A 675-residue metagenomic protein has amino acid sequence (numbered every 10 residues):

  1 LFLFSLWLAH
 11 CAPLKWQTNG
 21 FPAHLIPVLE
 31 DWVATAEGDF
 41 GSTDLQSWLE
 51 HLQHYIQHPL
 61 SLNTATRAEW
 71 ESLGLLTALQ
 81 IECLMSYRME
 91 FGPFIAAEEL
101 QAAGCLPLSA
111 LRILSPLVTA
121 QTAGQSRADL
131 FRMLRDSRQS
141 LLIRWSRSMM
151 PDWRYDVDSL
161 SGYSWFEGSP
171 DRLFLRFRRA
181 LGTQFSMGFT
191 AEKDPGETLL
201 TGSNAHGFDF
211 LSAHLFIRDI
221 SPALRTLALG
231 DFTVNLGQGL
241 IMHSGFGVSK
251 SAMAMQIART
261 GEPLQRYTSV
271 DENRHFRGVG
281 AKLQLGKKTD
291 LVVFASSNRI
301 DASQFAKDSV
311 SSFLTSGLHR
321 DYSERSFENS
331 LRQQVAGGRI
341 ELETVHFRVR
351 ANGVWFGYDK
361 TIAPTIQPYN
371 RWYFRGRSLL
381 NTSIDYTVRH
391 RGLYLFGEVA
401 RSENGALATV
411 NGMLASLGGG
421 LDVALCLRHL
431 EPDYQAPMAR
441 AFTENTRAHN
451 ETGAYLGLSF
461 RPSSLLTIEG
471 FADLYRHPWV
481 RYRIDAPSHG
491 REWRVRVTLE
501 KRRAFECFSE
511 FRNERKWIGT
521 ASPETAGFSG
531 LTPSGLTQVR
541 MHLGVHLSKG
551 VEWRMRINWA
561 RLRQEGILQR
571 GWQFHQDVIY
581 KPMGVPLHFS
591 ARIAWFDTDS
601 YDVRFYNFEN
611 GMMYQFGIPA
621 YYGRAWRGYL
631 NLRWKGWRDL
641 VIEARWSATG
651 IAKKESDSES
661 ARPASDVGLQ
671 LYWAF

Functional and structural regions predicted by a protein language model:
L1-H10: Bacterial N-terminal signal peptides
C11-I217, P222, D231-N235: Compositionally biased linear targeting/interaction segments
T122-Y163, L240-M242, G247-P263, D290-V293 (+9 more regions): Outer-membrane pore/translocation modules
G162-P170, S203-F208, R218, R225-F232 (+5 more regions): Beta-stranded membrane pore/translocator domains
F166-P170, N329-I366, R371-F675: Exposed, low-structure sequence patches enriched in small/polar residues
T190, H214, A228, G278-Q284 (+5 more regions): Residues within well-ordered beta-strands of beta-sheet-rich folds
E192-F210, Q265-E272, S326-N329, A400-S402 (+1 more regions): Outer-membrane beta-barrel proteins
A205-D301, A415-P437, V585-Y601: Outer membrane beta-barrel
